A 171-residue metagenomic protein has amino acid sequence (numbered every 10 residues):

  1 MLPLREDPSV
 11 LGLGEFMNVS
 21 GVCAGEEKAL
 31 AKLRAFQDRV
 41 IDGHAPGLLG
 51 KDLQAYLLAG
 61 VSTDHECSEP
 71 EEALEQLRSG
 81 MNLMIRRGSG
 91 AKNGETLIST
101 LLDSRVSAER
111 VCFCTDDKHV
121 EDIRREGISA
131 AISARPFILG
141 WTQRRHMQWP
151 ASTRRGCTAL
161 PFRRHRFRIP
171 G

Functional and structural regions predicted by a protein language model:
M1-M84, K92, T96: Hydrophobic, small-residue-rich alpha-helical packing segments that form membrane-like cores
S89, G171: Phosphate/diphosphate-binding loops
L97-P170: His/Asp/Glu-enriched, well-ordered alpha-helical/loop segment that forms or immediately abuts the divalent-metal
